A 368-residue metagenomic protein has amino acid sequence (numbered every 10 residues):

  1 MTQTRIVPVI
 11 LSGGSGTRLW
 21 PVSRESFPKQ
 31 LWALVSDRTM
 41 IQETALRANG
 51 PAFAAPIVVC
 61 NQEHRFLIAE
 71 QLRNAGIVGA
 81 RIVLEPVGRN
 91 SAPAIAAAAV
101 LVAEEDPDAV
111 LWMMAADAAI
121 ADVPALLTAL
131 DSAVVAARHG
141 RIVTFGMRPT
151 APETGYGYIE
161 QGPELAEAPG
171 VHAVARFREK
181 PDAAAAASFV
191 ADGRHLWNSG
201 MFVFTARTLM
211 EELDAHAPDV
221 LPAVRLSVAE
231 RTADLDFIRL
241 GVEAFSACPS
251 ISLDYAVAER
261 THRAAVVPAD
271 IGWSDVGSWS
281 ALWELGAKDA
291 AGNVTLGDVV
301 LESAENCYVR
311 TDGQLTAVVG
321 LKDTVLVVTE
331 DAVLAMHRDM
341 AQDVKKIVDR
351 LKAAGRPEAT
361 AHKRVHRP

Functional and structural regions predicted by a protein language model:
M1-I10, T17-P28, A33-A125, D131 (+2 more regions): Conserved N-terminal catalytic core of the sugar/cofactor nucleotidyltransferase
T2-R5, T208-P368: Left-handed beta-helix
T4-I6, F53-A54, I77-G79, D106-A109 (+8 more regions): Short coil/turn connectors at secondary-structure junctions
G13, N61-Q62, P86, M114-A116 (+12 more regions): Fold-independent oxyanion-binding glycine-rich loops and adjacent beta-strand/coil segments at enzyme active sites
R18, Q30, E43, R47 (+13 more regions): Alpha-helical scaffold segments in soluble metabolic enzymes
G88-P93, A151-E153, A183-A185, W273-S274: A short acidic, often aromatic-flanked loop/helix-cap motif at beta-alpha or helix-coil junctions that lines enzyme
L111, R194, M201-F202, S274 (+1 more regions): A residue-level structural signature of the nucleotidyltransferase/glycosyltransferase Rossmann-like core
V123-A247, A265: Conserved core of the sugar-phosphate nucleotidyltransferase
